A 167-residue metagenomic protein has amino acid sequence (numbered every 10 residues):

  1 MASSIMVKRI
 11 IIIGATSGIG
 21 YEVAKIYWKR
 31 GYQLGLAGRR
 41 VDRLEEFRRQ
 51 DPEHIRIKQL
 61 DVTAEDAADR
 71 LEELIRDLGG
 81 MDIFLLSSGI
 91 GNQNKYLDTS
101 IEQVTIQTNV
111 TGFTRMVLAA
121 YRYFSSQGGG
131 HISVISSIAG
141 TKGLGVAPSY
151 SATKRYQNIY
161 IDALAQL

Functional and structural regions predicted by a protein language model:
T16-S17: Conserved glycine-rich cofactor-binding loop
R30-F47: Conserved glycine-rich Rossmann-like NAD(P)H-binding loop of the short-chain dehydrogenase/reductase
D51-D66: Rossmann-fold cofactor-recognition segment
S87-Q93: Conserved NAD(P)H cofactor-binding loop of Rossmann-fold oxidoreductase domains
K95-Q107: Short alpha-helical oligomerization interface
V117, T153-K154: Active-site helix of classical SDR
S137: Residue(s) in the substrate-gating loop at a strand-loop-helix junction that position the organic substrate next
